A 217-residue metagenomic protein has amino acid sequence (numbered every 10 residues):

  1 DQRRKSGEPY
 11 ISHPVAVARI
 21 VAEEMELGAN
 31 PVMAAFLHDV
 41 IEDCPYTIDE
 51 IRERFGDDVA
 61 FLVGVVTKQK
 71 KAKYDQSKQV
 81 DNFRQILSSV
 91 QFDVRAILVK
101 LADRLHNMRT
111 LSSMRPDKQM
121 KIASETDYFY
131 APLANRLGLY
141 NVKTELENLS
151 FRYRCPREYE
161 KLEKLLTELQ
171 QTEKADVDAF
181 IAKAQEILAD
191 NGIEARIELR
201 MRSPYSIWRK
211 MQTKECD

Functional and structural regions predicted by a protein language model:
D1-D217: Active-site helical microenvironments for divalent-metal-assisted chemistry
